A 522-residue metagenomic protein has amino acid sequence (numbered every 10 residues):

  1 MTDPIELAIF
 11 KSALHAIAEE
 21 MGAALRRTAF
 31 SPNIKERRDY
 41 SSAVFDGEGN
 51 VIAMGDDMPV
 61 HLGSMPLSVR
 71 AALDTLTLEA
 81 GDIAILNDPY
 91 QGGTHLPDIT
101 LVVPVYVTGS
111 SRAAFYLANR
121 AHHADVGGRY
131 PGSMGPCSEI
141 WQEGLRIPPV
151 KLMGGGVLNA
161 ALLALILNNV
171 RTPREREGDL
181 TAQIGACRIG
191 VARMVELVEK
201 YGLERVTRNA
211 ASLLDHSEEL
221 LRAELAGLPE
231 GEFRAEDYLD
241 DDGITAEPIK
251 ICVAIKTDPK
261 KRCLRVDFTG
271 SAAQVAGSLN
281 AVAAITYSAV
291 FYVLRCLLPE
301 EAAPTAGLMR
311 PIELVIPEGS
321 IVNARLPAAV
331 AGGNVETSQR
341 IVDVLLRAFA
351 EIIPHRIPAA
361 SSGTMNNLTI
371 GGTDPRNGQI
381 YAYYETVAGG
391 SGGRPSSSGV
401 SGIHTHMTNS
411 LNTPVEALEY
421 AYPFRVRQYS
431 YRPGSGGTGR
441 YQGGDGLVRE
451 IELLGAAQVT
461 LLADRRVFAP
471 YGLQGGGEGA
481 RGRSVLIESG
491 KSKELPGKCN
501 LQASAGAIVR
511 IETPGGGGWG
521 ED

Functional and structural regions predicted by a protein language model:
M1-G109, A113-D522: Glycine/proline-enriched, intrinsically flexible loops and inter-domain linkers
